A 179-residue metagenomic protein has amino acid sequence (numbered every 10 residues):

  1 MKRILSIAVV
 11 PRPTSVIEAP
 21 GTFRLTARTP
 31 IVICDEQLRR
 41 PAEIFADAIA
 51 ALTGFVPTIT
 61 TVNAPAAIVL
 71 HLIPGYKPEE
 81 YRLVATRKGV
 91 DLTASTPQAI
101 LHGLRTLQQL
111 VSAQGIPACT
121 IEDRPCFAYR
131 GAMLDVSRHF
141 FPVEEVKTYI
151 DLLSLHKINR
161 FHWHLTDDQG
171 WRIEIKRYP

Functional and structural regions predicted by a protein language model:
M1-R130: Contiguous, structured surface segment used for ligand recognition
Q37, R138, L165-D167: A mature extracytoplasmic/lumenal domain signature
R39, I100, F140-P142, W171: Residue-level signal for secondary-structure boundary sites
A42-E43, V143-K147: Conserved strand-to-helix beginnings and helix N-cap segments that scaffold or border functional pockets
T93-A94, R130-V143: The substrate-binding groove and active-site-proximal loops of carbohydrate-active enzymes, especially glycoside
L107-L110, D135, F140, L152 (+1 more regions): Mid-sequence acidic-hydrophobic segments that form the walls of catalytic/ligand-binding cavities or oligomerization
E145-D168: Catalytic domains of carbohydrate-active enzymes, especially glycoside hydrolases
Q169-P179: Aromatic- and acidic-residue-enriched carbohydrate-binding clefts of CAZyme catalytic domains
